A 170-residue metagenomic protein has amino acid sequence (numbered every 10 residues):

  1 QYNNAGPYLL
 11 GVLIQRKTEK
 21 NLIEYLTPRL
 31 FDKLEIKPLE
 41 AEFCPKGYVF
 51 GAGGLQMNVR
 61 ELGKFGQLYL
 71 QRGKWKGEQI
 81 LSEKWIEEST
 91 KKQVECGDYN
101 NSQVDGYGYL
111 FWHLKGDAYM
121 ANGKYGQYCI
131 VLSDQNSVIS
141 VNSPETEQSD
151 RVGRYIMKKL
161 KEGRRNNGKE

Functional and structural regions predicted by a protein language model:
Q1-G53: Catalytic-site signature segments of enzymes, centered on catalytic residues
L9-L13, G53-K74, Q127-P144: Active-site-proximal alpha-helical segments within enzyme catalytic domains
G11-I14, I23, T27, F31 (+6 more regions): Non-transmembrane alpha-helical segments in soluble domains of secreted/periplasmic/extracellular proteins
Q15-E24, F31-L39, N58-L81: Bacterial peptidoglycan biogenesis and beta-lactam-recognition machinery
P38-E40, I86-I139, T146: Active-site Gly/Thr loop motif
A41-F50, R72-G97: A beta-strand-loop signature enriched in Asp, Gly, Thr, and Trp that corresponds to the sialidase/neuraminidase Asp-box
C44-M57, D105-Y107, W112-K115: Carbohydrate-binding/catalytic loop surfaces
S149-E170: Short, gly/Ser/Thr-rich active-site loops of penicillin-recognizing serine hydrolases
